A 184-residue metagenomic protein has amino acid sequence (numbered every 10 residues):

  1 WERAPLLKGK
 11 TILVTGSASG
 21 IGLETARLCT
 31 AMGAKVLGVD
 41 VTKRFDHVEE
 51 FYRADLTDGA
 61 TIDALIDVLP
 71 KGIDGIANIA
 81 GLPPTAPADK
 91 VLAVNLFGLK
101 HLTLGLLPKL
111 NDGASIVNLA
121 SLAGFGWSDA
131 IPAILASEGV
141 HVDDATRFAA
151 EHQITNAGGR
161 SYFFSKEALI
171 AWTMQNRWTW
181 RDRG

Functional and structural regions predicted by a protein language model:
K10, S17, A168: NAD(P)H cofactor-binding loop motif with strongest signal on the N-terminal glycine-rich segment
T15-G16, I73-G81, G113-S121: Rossmann-fold scaffold of SDR-type NAD(P)-dependent oxidoreductases
A18-R27: N-terminal Rossmann NAD(P)H-binding glycine-rich loop of SDR-like oxidoreductase domains
A31-D46: Conserved glycine-rich Rossmann-like NAD(P)H-binding loop of the short-chain dehydrogenase/reductase
D46-A60: Rossmann-fold cofactor-recognition segment
P83-P84, D89, S115-G184: Catalytic loop of short-chain dehydrogenase/reductase
L102-L110, W172-T173: Hydrophobic positions on the long internal alpha-helix of Rossmann-like NAD(P)-dependent oxidoreductase domains
